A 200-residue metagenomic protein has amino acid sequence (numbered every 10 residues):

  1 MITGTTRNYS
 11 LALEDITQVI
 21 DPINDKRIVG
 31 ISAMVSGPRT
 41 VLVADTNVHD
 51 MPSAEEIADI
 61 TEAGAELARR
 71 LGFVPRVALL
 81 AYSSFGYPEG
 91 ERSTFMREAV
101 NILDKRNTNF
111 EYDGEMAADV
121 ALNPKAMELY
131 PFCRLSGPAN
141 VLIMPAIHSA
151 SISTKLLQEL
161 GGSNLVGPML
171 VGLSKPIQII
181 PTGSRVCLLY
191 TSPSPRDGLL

Functional and structural regions predicted by a protein language model:
M1-R27, A150-S151: N-terminal glycine-rich phosphate/adenylate-binding segment common to multiple enzyme folds
I20-M34, A63, L67, R92-G114 (+1 more regions): Gly/Ser/Thr-rich active-site loops/lids in small-molecule metabolic enzymes that frequently grip phosphoryl groups
S36-S53: A structural-propensity feature for long, helix-poor, extended segments
T46-H49, L173-P181: Short beta-alpha connecting loops at secondary-structure transitions that line or flank enzyme active sites
T46-N47, Y82-V141: Active-site rim loops that border cofactor/substrate pockets in soluble metabolic enzymes
H49-L71: Short acidic/Ser/Thr-enriched loop-to-helix initiation segments
T61-R69, A99, L103, N123-Q158 (+1 more regions): Hydrophobic alpha-helical bundle architecture
Y190-P193, D197-L200: Single conserved hydrophobic/aromatic residue that forms the stacking wall/gate of nucleotide- or nucleobase-binding
